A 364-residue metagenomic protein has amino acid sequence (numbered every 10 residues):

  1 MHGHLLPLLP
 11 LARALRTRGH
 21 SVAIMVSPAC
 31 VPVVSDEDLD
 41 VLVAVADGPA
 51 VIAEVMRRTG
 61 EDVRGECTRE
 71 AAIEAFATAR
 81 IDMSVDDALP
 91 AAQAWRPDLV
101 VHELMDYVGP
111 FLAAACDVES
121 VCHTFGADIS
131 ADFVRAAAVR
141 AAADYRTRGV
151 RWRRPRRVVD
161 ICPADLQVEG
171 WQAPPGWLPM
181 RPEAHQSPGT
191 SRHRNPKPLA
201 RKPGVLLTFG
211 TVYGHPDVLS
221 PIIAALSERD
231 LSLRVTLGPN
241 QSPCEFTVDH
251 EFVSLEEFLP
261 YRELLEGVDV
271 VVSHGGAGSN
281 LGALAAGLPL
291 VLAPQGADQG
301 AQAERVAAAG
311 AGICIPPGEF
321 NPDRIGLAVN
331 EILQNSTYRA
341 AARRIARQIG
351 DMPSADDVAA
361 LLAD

Functional and structural regions predicted by a protein language model:
M1-P110, C116-T124, D217, P221 (+3 more regions): Glycosyltransferase specificity loop/lid
S27, V31, D132, A138-G204 (+2 more regions): A nucleotide-sugar donor-handling region in carbohydrate enzymes
E37, A53-V55, V134-R135, G170-Q172: Short aromatic-enriched loop/helix-cap "lid" or pocket-rim segments at secondary-structure transitions that line
E37, D132-R146, A301-A309: Active-site-proximal loop->helix
S120-A136: Conserved nucleotide-diphosphate donor binding/catalytic pocket of glycan-assembly enzymes
A127-I129, V212-Y213, Q348-I349: Short histidine/acidic/glycine/proline-rich micro-motifs that form metal- and phosphate-coordinating active-site loops
